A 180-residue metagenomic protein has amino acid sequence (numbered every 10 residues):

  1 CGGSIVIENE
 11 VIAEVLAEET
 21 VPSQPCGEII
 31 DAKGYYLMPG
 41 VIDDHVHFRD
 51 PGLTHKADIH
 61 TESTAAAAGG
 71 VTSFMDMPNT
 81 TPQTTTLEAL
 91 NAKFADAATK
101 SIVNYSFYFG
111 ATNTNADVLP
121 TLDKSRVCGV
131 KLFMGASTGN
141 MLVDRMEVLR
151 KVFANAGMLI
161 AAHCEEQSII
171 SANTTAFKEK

Functional and structural regions predicted by a protein language model:
C1-P39: Histidine-rich, glycine-flanked metal-binding segment
I5, E10, G34, H45 (+5 more regions): Divalent metal-coordination and catalytic microenvironments
A17, V46-F48, E166: Short, glycine/acidic-enriched loop or turn micro-motifs at the edges of active sites
E19, L53-A57, M141, N173: Alpha-helical transmembrane segments and their juxtamembrane interfaces
I29, I42, V130: Receiver (REC) domain switch-region micro-motif
K33-K100: Metal-associated gating/positioning segment near the N- to mid-region
T80-N91, A95-K180: Histidine/acidic-residue-rich, glycine-tolerant segments that coordinate divalent metal ions
